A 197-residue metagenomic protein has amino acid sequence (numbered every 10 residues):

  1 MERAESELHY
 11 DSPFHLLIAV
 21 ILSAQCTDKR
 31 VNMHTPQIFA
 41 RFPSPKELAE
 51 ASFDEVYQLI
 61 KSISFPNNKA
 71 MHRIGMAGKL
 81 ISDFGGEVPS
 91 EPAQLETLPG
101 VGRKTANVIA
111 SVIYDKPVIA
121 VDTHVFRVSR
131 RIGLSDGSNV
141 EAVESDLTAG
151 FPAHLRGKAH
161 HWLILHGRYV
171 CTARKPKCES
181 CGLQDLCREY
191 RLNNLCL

Functional and structural regions predicted by a protein language model:
M1-L197: Catalytic cores of DNA base-excision repair glycosylases
